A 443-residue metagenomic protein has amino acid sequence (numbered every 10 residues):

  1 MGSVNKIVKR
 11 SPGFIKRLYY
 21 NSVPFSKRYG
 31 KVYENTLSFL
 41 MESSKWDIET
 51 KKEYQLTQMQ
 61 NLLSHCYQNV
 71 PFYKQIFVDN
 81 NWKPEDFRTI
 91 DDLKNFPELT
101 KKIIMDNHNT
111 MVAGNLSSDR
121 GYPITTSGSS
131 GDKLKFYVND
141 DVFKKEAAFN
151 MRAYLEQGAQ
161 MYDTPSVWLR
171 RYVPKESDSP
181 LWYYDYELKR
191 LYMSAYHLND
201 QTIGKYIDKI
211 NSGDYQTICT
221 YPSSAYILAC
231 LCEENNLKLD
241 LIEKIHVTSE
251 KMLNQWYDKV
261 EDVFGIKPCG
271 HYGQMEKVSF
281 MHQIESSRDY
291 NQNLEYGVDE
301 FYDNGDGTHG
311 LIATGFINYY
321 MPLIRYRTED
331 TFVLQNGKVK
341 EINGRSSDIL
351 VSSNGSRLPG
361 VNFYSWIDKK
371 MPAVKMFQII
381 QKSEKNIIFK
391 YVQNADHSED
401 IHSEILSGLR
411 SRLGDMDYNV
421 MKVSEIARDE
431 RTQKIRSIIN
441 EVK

Functional and structural regions predicted by a protein language model:
M1-T125, D132-A147, R152-T164, S212-C219 (+3 more regions): Nucleotide 5′-phosphate-binding alpha/beta core
N61, R171-N293: Conserved adenylate-forming
P165-V167, I312: Conserved beta-strand elements of the Class I
L169-R171, N394: Cofactor-binding loop segments of dinucleotide-utilizing enzymes, especially the Rossmann-like FAD- and NAD(P)+-binding
R190, P268, D299, D417-M421: Generic structural signal for residues in well-ordered beta-strands
I218, Y319-M416: AMP-binding/adenylate-forming catalytic core of the ANL superfamily
M252-K338, S346-D348: Conserved AMP-binding/adenylate-forming
Y302-D303, V351, R428-D429: Hydrophobic alpha-helical segments, especially N-terminal targeting/anchoring helices
